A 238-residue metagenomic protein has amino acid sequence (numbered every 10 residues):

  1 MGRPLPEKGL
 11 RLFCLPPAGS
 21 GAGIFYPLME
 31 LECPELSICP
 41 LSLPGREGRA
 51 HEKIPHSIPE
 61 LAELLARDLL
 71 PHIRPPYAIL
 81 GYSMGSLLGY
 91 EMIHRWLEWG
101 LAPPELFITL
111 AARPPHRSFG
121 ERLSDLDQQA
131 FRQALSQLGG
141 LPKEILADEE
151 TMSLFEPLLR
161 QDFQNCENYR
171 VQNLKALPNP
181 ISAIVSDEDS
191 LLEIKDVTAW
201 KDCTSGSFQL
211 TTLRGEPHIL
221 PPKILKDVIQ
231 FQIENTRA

Functional and structural regions predicted by a protein language model:
M1-A238: Non-catalytic, mobile gating and regulatory segments of ester bond hydrolases
